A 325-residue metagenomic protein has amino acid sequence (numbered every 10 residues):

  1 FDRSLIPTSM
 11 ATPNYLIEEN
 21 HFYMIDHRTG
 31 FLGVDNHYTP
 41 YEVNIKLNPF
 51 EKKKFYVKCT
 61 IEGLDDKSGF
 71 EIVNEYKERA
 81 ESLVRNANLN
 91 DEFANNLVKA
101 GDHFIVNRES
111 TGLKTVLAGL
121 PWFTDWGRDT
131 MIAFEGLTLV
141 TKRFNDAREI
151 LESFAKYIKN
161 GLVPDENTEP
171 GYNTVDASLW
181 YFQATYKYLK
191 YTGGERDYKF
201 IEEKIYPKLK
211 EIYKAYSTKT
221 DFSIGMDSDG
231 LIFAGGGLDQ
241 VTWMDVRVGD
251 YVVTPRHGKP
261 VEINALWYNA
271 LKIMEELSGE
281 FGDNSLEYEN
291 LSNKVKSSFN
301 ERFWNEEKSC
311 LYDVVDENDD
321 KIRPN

Functional and structural regions predicted by a protein language model:
F1-N325: Acidic, mature catalytic/reactive cores of soluble proteins
